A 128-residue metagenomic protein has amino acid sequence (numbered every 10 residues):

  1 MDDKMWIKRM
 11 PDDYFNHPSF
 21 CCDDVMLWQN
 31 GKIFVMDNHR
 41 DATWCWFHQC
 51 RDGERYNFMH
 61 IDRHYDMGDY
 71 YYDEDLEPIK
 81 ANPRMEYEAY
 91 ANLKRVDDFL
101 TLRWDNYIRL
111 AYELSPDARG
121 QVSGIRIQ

Functional and structural regions predicted by a protein language model:
D2-Q128: Conserved alpha-helical scaffold segments that buttress catalytic/binding sites
